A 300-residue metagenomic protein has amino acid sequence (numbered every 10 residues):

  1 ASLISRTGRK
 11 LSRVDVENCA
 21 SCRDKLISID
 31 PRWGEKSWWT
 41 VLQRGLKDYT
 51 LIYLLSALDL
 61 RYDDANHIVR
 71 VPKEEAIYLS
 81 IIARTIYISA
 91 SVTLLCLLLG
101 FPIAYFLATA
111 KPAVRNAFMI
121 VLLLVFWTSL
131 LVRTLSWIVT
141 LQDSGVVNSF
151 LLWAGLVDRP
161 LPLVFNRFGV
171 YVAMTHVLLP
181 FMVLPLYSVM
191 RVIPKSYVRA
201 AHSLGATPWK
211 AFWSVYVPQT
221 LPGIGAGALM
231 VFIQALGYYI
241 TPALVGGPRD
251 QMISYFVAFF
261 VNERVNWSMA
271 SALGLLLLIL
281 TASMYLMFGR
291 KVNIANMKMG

Functional and structural regions predicted by a protein language model:
A1-L79: Membrane-topology segments of multi-pass transport proteins
C19, A243-G289: Interhelical loop and adjacent transmembrane-helix boundary motif in polytopic membrane transport permeases
E75-L107, P208, V217: Transmembrane alpha-helix signature in integral membrane proteins
V92-L123, I138, R191-V192, S196-V198 (+2 more regions): Transmembrane-helix boundary motif in ABC transporter permease subunits
R133-T175, V245-P248: Membrane-interfacial helix termini and adjacent extracytoplasmic/periplasmic loops of multi-pass transporters
T134, M182, G223-A258: Non-cytoplasmic
H176, M182-Y187, P194, H202 (+1 more regions): Transmembrane alpha-helices
Y187-V198, H202, S271-G300: C-terminal transmembrane helix and the adjacent membrane-cytosol boundary/short C-terminal tail of inner/organellar
